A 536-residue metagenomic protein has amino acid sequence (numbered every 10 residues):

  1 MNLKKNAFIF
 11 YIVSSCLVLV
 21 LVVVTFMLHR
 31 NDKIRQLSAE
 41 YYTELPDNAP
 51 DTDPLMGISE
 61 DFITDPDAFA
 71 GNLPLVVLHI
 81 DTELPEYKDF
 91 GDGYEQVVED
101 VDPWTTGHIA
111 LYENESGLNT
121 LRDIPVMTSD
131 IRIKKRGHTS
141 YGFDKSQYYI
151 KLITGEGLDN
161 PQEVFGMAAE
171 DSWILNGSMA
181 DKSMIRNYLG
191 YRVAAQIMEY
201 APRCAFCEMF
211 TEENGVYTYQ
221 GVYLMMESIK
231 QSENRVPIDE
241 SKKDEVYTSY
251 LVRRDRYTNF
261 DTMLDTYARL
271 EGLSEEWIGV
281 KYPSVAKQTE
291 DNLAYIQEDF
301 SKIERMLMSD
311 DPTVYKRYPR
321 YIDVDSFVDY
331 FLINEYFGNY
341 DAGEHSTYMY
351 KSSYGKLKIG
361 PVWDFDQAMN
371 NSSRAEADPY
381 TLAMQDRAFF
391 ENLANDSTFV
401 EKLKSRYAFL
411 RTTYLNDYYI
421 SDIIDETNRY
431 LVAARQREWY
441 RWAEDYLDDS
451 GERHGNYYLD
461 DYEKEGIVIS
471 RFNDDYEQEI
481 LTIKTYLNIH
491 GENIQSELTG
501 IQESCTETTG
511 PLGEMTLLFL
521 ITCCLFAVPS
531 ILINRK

Functional and structural regions predicted by a protein language model:
L21-K33, K281-E344, Y350-R535: Middle-to-C-terminal accessory/interaction subdomains
H29-L118: N-terminal module-boundary/linker segments of secreted carbohydrate-active enzymes
D89-G93, N160-V164, R186-N187, V222-Y223 (+4 more regions): Short, solvent-exposed loop/turn and secondary-structure capping segments
A110-L111, G117-G177, N292-Y295: Conserved oxyanion/phosphate-binding beta-strand-loop segments in alpha/beta enzyme cores
Y148-K151, D171-G177, M184, E208 (+7 more regions): Structural recognition of the beta-strand scaffold that forms the well-ordered cores of secreted hydrolase catalytic
E156-G157, E170-W173, G177, I197-P202 (+1 more regions): Internal "kinase-insert"/substrate-recognition segments embedded within catalytic cores of ATP-dependent enzymes
M179-Y200: A conserved alpha-helical element in kinase catalytic cores
I197-F210, N339: Short, well-structured beta-strand/strand-turn elements
